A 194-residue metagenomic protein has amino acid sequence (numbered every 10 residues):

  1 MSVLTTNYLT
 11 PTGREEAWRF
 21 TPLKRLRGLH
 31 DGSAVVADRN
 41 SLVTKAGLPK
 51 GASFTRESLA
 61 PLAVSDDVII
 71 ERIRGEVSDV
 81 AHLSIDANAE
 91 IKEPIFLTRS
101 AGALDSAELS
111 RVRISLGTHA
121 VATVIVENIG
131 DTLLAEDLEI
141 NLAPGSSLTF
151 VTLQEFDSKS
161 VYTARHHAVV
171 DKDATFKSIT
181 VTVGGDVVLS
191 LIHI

Functional and structural regions predicted by a protein language model:
M1-I192: Glycine-rich and polybasic anion-binding loops at the starts of cofactor/ligand-binding domains
